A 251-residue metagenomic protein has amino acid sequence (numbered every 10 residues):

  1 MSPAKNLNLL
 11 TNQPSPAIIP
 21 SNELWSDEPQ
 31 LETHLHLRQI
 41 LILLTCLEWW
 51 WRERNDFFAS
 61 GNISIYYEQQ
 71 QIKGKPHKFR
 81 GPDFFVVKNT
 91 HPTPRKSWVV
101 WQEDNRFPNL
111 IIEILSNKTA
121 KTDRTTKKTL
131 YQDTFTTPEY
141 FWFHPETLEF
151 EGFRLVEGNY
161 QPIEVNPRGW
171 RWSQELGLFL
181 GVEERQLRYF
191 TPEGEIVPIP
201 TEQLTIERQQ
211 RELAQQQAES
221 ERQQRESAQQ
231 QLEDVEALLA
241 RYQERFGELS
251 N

Functional and structural regions predicted by a protein language model:
S2-E32, L37, C46-W49, Y67-P82 (+3 more regions): C-terminal interaction segment
E53-I65: A short acidic/basic microdomain associated with nuclease active sites
F58-S60, F141-H144: A structural signal for short, well-ordered beta-strand segments and their strand-loop junctions that often border
P138: Short acidic/polar active-site loop segments enriched in Thr and Asp
